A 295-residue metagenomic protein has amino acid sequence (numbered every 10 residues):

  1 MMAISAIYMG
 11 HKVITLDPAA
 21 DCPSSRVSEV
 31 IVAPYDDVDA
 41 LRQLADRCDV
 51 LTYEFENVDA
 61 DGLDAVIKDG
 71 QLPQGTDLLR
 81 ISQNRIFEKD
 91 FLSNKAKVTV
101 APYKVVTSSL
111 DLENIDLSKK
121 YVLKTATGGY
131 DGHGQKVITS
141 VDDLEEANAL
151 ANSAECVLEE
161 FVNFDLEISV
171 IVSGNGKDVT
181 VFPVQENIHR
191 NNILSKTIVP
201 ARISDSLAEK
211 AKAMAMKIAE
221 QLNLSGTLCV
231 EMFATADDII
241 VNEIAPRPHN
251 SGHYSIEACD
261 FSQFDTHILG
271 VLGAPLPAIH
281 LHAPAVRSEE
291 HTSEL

Functional and structural regions predicted by a protein language model:
M1-D90, K95, L110: ATP-binding N-terminal substructure of ATP-dependent carboxylate-amine bond-forming enzymes
Q43-L44, N114-I115, L150: Structural alpha-helical scaffold elements that stabilize or flank donor/cofactor-binding regions in carbohydrate
V50-Y53, P102, V157-E159: Short catalytic-loop micro-motif centered on adjacent basic/acidic residues
Q74-K136, V141: A conserved helix-loop-beta module that forms one wall/lid of the active-site cleft in ATP-utilizing catalytic domains
L150-I203, E209-V241, A245-H253, F261 (+1 more regions): Phosphate-binding core of ATP-grasp and ATP-grasp-like enzymes
E243-I256, A283-V286, S293: Helical "substrate-binding/catalytic lid" subdomain of Rossmann-like NAD(P)-dependent dehydrogenases/reductases
L269-S293: Peripheral (often C-terminal) accessory segments that flank ATP-dependent C-N-forming ligase machineries
